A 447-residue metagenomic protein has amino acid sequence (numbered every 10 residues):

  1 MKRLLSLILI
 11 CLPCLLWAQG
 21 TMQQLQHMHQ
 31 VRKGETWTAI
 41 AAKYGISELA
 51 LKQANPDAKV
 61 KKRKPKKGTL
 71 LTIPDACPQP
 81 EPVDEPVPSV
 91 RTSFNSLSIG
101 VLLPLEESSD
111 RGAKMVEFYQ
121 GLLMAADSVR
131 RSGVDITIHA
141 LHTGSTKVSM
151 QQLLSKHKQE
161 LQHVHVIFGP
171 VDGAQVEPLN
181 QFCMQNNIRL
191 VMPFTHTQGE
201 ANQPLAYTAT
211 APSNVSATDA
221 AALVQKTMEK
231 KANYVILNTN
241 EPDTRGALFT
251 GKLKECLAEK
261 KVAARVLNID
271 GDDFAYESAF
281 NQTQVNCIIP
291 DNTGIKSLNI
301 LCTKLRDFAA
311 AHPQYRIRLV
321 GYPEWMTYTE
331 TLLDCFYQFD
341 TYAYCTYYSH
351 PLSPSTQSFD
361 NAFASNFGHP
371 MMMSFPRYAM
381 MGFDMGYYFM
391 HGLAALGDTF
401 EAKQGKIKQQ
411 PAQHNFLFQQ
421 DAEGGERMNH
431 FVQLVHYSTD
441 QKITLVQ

Functional and structural regions predicted by a protein language model:
L4-P13: Sec-dependent N-terminal signal peptides
L5-S6, Q19-Q447: Extracytosolic ligand-binding ectodomains
C14-A18: Sec/Tat signal peptide C-region and signal peptidase I cleavage site
